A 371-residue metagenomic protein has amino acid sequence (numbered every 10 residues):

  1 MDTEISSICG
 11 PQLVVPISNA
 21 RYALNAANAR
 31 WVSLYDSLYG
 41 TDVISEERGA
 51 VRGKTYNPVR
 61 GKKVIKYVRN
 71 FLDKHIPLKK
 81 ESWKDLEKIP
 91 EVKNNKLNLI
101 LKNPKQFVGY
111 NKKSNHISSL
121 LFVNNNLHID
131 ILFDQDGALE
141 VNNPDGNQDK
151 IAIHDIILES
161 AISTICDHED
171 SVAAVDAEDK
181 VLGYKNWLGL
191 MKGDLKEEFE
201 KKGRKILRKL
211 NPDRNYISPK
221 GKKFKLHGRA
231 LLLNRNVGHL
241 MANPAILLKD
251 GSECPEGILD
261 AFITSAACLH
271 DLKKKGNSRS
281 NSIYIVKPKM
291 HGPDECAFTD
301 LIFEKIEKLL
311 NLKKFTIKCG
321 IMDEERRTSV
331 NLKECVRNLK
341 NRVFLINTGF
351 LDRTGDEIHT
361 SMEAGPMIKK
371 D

Functional and structural regions predicted by a protein language model:
M1-F298, K305-L312, K318: Catalytic alpha/beta active-site cores
G257, N277, Y284, P288-K289 (+2 more regions): Catalytic or ion-translocation cores adjacent to nucleophile or general acid/base/metal-coordination motifs in diverse
